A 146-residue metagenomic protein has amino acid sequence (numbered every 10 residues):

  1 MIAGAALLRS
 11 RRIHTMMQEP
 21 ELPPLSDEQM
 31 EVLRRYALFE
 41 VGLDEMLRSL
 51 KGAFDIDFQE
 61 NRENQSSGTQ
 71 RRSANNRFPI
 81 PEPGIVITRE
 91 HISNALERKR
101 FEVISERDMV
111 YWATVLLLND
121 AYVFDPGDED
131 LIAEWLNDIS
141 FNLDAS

Functional and structural regions predicted by a protein language model:
I2-S146: Acidic, Ser/Pro/Thr-rich low-complexity regulatory regions and the short amphipathic helical interaction modules they
